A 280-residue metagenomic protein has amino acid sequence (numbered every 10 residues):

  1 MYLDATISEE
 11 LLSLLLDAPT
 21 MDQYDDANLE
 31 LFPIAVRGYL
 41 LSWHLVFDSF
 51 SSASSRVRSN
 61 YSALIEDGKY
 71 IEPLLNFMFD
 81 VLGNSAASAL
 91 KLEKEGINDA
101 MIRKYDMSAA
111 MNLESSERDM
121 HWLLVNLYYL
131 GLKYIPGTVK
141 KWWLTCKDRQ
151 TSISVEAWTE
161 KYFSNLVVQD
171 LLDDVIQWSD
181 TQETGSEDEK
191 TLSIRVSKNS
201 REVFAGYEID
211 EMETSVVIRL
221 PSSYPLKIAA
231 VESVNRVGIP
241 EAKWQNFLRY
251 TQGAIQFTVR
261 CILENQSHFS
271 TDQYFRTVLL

Functional and structural regions predicted by a protein language model:
M1, Y39, W43-V46: Long alpha-helical solenoid repeat scaffolds
M1-L11: Extended amphipathic alpha-helical coiled-coil/heptad-repeat regions
E10, D17-M21: Ser/Pro/Thr-rich intrinsically disordered low-complexity regulatory tracts in nuclear proteins
Q23-I34, Y39, F50-Y207, Y224-L279: Glycine-centered motif in EGF-like
I209-E213: Glycine-centered tight beta-turn/hairpin loop motif at sheet-sheet or coil-to-beta transitions
R219-S223: Short beta-strand micro-motifs enriched in acidic
